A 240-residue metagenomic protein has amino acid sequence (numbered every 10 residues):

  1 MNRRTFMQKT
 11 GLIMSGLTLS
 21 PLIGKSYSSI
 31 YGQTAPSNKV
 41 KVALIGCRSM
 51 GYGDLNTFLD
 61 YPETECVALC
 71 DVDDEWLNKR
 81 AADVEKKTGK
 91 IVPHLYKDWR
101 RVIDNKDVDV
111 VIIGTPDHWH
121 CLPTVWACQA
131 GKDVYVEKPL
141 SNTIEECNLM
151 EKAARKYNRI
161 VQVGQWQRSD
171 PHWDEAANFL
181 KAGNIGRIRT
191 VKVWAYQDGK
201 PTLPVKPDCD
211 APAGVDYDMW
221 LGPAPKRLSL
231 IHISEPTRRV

Functional and structural regions predicted by a protein language model:
M1-V136, E145-I160: N-terminal glycine-/serine-/threonine-rich beta1-alpha1-beta2 phosphate-ribose binding loop of Rossmann-like
M50, Y61, R168-S169, R227-S229: Redox-cofactor-proximal catalytic regions of oxidoreductases
A68-C70, I112, R189-K192, L221: Residues embedded in well-ordered beta-strands within globular domains across many folds
K86, L221, P225-L230: Proline-centered turn/helix-capping motifs that create local helix->coil transitions or kinks
V108, D117, L140, Q197 (+2 more regions): Flexible, active-site-proximal loop/turn residues at the rims of small-molecule/cofactor binding pockets and catalytic
D133-Y135, S141-M219: A contiguous active-site-proximal alpha/beta segment in oxidoreductase catalytic domains
I231-V240: Single conserved hydrophobic/aromatic residue that forms the stacking wall/gate of nucleotide- or nucleobase-binding
